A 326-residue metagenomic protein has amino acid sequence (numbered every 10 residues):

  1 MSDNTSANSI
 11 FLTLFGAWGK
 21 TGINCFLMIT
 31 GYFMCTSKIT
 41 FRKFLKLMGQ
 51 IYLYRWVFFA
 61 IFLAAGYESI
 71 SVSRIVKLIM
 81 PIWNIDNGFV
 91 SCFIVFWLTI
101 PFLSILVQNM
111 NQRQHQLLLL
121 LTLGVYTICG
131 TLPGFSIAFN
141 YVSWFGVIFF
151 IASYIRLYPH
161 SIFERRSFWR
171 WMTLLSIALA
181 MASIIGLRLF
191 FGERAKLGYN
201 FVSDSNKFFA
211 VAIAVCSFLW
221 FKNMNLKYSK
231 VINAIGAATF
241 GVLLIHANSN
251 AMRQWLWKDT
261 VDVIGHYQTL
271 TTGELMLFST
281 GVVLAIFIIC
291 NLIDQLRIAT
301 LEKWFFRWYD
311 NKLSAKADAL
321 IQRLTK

Functional and structural regions predicted by a protein language model:
M1-T5, F62-A64, I184-G186, A247-N248: Alpha-helical transmembrane segments of multi-pass membrane proteins
I10-I23, K77-C92, G130-I148, I184-A214 (+1 more regions): Interfacial loop-to-helix transition and helix-capping segments at the boundaries of transmembrane helices
G16-N87, S91-F96, M172, A234-L244 (+2 more regions): Transmembrane alpha-helical segments and their boundary/interface "anchor" motifs in multi-pass integral membrane
T21, L47-W56, F93-I94, L123 (+8 more regions): Alpha-helical transmembrane spans of integral membrane proteins, capturing the lipid-embedded, hydrophobic core of TM
I23-F33, F89-P101, F145-S153, A210-L219 (+1 more regions): Hydrophobic cores of alpha-helical transmembrane segments in multi-pass inner/ER membrane proteins, independent
T40-F41, T99-R113, F150-T239, N248-H266: Alpha-helical transmembrane segments in multi-pass integral membrane proteins
K46, Q50-I79, F96, I100-I137 (+1 more regions): Hydrophobic membrane-embedded alpha-helices and membrane-water interface caps/short interhelical or interfacial loops
V107, F221-G236, I245-K326: C-terminal "closing" transmembrane helix and its immediate cytosolic amphipathic cap in multi-pass membrane proteins
